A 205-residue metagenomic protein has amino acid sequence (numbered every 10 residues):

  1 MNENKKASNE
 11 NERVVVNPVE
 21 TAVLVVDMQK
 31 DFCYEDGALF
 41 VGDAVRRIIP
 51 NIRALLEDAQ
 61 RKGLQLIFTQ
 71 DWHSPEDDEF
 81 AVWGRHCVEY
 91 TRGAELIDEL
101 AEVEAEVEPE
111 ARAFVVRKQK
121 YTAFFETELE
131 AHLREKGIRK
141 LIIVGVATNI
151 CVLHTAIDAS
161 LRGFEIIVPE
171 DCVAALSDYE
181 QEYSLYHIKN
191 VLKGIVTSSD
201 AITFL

Functional and structural regions predicted by a protein language model:
M1-A22, R53-K62, R85-L205: Active-site-adjacent betaalpha module
V19, G37-D71: A short alpha/beta connector and helix-capping loop motif
E20-F32: Acidic-leg catalytic submotif of subtilisin-like serine proteases
V26, Q70, E170: Active-site flanking residues adjacent to catalytic metal/cofactor-binding acidic residues
K30, S74, A174: Short, glycine/acidic-enriched loop or turn micro-motifs at the edges of active sites
Q70-W72, V146-A147: Short, well-ordered beta-to-alpha junction loops that form the rim of enzyme active sites and present histidine/acidic
H73-E76, C151: Short, active-site-adjacent cap segments at secondary-structure transitions
E79-V82: Glycine/small-residue-rich loop that forms an oxyanion/phosphate-binding "nest" at active or ligand-binding sites
